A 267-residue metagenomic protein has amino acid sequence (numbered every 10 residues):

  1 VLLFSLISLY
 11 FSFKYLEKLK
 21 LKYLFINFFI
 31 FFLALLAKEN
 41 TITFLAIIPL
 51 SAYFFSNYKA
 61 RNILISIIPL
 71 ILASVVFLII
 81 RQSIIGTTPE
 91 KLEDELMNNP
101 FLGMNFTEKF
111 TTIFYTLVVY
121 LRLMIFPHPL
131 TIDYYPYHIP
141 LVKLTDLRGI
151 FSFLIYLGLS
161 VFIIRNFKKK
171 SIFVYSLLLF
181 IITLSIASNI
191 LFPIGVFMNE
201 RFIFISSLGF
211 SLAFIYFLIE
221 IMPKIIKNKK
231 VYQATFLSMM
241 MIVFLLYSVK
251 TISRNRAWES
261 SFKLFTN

Functional and structural regions predicted by a protein language model:
V1-N267: Polytopic membrane enzymes that build or remodel cell-surface glycoconjugates and lipids
